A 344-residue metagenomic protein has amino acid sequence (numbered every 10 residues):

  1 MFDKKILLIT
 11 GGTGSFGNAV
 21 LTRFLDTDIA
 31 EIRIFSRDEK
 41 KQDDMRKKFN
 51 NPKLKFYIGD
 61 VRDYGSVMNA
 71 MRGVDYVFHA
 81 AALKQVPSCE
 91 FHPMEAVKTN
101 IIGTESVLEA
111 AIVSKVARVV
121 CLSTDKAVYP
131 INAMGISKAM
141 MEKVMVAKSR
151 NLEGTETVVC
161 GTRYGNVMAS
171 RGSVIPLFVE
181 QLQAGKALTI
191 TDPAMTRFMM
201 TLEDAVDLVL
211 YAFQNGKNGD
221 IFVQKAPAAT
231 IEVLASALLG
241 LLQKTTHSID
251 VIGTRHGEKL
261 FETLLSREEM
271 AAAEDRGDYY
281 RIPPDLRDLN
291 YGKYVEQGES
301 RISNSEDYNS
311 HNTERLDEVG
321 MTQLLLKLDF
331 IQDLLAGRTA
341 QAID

Functional and structural regions predicted by a protein language model:
K5-T27: N-terminal Rossmann NAD(P)H-binding glycine-rich loop of SDR-like oxidoreductase domains
T10, M71-A80, C121: Rossmann-fold scaffold of SDR-type NAD(P)-dependent oxidoreductases
D28-K41: Conserved glycine-rich Rossmann-like NAD(P)H-binding loop of the short-chain dehydrogenase/reductase
S36, I58, K98, D192 (+1 more regions): Conserved residues in the N-terminal Rossmann fold of short-chain dehydrogenase/reductase
K55-Y76: Conserved Rossmann-fold cofactor-binding substructure of NAD(P)-dependent oxidoreductases
F56, A96, V119, V159-T162: Hydrophobic/aromatic anchor residues within beta-strands of the central parallel beta-sheet of Rossmann-like
H79, L83-A139, K143, A147: Conserved Rossmann-fold NAD(P)-dependent oxidoreductase catalytic core, especially the SDR/UDP-sugar
V113, K143, A147-D344: Strand-loop microenvironment adjacent to phosphate/nucleotide-handling motifs in alpha/beta enzyme folds
